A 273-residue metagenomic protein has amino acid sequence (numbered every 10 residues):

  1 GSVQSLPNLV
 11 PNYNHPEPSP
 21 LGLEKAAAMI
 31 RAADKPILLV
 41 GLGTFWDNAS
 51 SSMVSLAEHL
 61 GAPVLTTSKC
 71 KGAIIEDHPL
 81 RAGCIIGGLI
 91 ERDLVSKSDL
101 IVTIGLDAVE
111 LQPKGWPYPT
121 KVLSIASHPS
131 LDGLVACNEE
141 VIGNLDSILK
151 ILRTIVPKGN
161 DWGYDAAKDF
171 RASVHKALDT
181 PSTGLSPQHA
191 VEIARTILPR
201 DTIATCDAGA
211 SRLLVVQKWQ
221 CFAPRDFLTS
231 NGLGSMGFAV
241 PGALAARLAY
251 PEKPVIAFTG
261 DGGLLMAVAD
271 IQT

Functional and structural regions predicted by a protein language model:
G1-A32: Conformationally flexible catalytic loops at phosphate/diphosphate-handling active centers
P16-S19, L23, L42, W46-M53 (+8 more regions): Generic structural signal for well-ordered, non-membrane alpha-helical segments in soluble metabolic enzymes
L23-P36, L56, V95-K97, I193-T202 (+1 more regions): Glycine-rich phosphate/diphosphate-binding loops that line cofactor/substrate pockets in enzymes
L42-S127, A223-K253, A267-A269: Glycine-rich, anion-gripping cofactor-binding loops and their flanking helix/strand elements in enzyme active sites
A126-S130, L134-K158: Short alpha-helices
K168-E252: Active-site diphosphate/adenylate-binding microenvironment
E252-A267, T273: DG-centered beta-turn motif at the end of beta-strands
